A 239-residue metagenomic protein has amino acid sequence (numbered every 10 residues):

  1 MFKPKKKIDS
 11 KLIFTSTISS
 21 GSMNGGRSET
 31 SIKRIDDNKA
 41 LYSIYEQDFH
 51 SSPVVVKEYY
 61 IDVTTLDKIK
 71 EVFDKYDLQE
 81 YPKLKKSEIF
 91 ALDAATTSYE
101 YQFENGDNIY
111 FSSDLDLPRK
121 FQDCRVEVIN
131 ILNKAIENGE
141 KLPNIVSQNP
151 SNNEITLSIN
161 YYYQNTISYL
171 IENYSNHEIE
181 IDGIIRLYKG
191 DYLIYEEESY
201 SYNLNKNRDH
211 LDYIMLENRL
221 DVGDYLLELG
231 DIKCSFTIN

Functional and structural regions predicted by a protein language model:
F2-S22, Q79-S151: Short, well-ordered, aromatic-rich surface patches in folded extracellular/luminal domains
N24-T30, V54-V56, L92-T96, E180-G183: Short, surface-exposed coil-to-beta transition loops
S43-V56: Acidic/histidine-rich, surface-exposed loop or edge segments in extracytoplasmic proteins
K57-E58, E198-L204, L216-E217: Beta-strand-rich interaction surfaces with strong enrichment in secreted/lumenal proteins
D62-I89, Q164-L170: Charged, amphipathic alpha-helical segments
L66-K68, L115-N130, D191, N203-L211: Short, surface-exposed linear segments at secondary-structure transitions and domain or protein termini
P143-Y202, E228-N239: Primarily secretory-pathway and cell-envelope proteins
N207, L216, D221-Y225: A glycine-anchored, Pro-Gly-centered beta-turn/N-cap motif
